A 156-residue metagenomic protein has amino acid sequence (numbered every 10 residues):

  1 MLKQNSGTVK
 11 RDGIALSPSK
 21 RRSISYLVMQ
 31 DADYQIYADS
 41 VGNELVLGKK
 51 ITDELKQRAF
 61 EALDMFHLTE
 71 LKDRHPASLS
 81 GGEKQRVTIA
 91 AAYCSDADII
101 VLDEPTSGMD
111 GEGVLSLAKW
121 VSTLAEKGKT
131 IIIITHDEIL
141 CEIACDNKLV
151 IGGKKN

Functional and structural regions predicted by a protein language model:
Q4-S23: Conserved ABC transporter NBD signature motif
E54-L71: Conserved ABC ATPase "signature" region
H75-L79, E83: Conserved ABC ATPase signature
I89: Hydrophobic anchor residue at the start of the ABC signature
A92-Y93: ABC ATPase C-loop
I100-E104: Catalytic Walker B motif of ABC-type/P-loop ATPase nucleotide-binding domains
D110: ABC-family nucleotide-binding domains
T135-H136: H-loop/switch region of ABC-family ATPase nucleotide-binding domains
